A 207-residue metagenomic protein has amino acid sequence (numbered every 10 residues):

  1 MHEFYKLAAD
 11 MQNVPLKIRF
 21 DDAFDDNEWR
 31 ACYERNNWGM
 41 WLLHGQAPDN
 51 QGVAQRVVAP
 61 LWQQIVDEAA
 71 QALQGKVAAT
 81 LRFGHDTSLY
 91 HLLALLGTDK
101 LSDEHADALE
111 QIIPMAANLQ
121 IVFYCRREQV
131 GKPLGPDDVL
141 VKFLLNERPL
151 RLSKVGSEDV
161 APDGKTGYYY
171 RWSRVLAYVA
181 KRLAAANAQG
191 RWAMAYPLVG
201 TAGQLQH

Functional and structural regions predicted by a protein language model:
M1-T80, G84-H207: Signature for phosphate-centric chemistry
